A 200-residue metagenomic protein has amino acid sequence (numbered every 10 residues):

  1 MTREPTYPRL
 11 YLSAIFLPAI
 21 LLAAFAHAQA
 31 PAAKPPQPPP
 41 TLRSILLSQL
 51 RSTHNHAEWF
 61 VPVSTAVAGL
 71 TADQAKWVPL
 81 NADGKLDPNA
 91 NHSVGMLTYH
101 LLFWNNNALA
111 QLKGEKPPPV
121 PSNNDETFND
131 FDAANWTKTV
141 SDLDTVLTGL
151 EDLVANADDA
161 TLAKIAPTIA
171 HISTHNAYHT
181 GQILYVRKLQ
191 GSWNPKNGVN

Functional and structural regions predicted by a protein language model:
T2-I15: Bacterial N-terminal signal peptides that target proteins for export
Y11, A30-A32: Secretory-pathway/membrane protein signature
S13-A24: Bacterial N-terminal signal peptides
A26-A28: Boundary at the C-terminal end of the N-terminal hydrophobic targeting segment
A30, P39-T41, L47-V67, K76-D125 (+1 more regions): Short, contiguous alpha-helical
T127-A160, A170: Acidic/histidine-rich alpha-helical segments that form the ligand environment of transition-metal centers
